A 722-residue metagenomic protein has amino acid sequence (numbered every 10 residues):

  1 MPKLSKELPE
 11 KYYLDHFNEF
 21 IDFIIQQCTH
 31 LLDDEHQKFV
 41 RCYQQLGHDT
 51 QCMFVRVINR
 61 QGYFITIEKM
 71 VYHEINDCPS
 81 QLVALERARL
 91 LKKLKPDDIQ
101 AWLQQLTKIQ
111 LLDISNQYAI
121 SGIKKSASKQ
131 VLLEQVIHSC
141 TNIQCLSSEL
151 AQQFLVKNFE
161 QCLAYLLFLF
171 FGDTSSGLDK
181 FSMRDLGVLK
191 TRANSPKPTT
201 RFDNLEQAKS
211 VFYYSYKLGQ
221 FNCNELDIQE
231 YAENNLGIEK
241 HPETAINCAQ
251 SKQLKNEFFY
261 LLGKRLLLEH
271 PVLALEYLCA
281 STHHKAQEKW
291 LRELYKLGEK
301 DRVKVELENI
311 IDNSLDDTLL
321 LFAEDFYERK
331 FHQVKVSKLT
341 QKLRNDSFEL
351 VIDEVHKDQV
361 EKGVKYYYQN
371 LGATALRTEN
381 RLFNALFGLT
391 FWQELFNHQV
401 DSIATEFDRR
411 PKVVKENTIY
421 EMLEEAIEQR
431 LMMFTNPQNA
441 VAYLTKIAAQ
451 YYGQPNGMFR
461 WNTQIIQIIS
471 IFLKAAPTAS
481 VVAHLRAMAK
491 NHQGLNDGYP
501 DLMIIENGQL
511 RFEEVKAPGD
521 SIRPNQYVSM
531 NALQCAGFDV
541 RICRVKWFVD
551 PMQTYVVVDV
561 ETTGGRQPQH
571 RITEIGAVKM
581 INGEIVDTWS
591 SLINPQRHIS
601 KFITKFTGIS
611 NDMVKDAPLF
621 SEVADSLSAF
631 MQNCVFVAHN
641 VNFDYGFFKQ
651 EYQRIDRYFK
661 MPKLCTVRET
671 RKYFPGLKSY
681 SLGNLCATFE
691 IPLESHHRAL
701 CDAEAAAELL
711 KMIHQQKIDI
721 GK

Functional and structural regions predicted by a protein language model:
P2-C52, R56-L266, F326-A476, W547: N-terminal alpha-helical interaction modules that lie
Q61-I65, A489, N496, N507 (+1 more regions): Short beta-strand-loop-alpha-helix junction that forms the active-site gateway of nucleic-acid-processing nucleases
K240-V334: Alpha-helical protein-protein interaction scaffolds
I465-H484, D501-G519, L533: Conserved catalytic cores of phosphodiester-cleaving nucleases, focusing on short active-site segments
Q509-V545, H598-I599: Basic, amphipathic alpha-helical patches used to engage nucleic acids or provide basic targeting signals, exemplified
K546-M661, P675-H697: Conserved non-catalytic scaffold segment of RNase H-like nuclease domains
T688, A707-K722: Acidic two-metal-ion nuclease catalytic site recognized across multiple nuclease folds, prominently DnaQ/RNase D-T
